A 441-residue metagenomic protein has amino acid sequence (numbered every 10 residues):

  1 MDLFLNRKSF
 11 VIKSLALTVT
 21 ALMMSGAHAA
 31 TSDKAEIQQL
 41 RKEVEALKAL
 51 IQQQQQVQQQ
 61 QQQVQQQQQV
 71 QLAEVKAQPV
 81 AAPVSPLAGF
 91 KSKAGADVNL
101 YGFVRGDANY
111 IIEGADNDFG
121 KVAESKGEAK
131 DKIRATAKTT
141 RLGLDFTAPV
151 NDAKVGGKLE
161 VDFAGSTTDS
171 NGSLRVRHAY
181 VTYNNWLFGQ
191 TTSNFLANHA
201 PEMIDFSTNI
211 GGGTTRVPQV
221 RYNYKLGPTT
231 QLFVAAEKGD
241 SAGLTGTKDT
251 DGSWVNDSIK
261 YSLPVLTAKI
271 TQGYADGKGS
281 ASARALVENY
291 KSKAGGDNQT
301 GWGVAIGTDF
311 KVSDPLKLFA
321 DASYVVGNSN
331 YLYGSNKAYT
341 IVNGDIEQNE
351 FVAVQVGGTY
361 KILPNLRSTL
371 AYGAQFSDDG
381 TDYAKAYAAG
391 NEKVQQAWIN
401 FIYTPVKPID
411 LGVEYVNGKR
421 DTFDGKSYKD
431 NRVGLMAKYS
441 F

Functional and structural regions predicted by a protein language model:
M1-T18: Bacterial Sec-dependent N-terminal signal peptides
D2-L5, A21, G26-I112: N-terminal periplasmic/intermembrane-space "pro-region" immediately following the signal or transit peptide
P86-G120, E124-A242, S262-A275, D309-S313 (+1 more regions): Outer membrane beta-barrel
G114-F119, A164, T168-V176, N198-S207 (+5 more regions): Outer-membrane beta-barrel translocator domains and adjoining extracellular loop/strand segments of Gram-negative
K154-G165, L232-K238, A281-K291, R367-F376 (+1 more regions): Transmembrane beta-strand segments that form the barrel wall of outer-membrane beta-barrel proteins
L263, A268-Q396: Detector for outer-membrane/organellar transmembrane beta-barrel domains, recognizing the amphipathic beta-strand
A320, G358, F401, G412-V413 (+1 more regions): Hydrophobic, well-ordered secondary-structure elements that form the walls of internal hydrophobic environments
Y403-P405, I409, Y428-F441: Outer-membrane beta-barrel "beta-signal"
